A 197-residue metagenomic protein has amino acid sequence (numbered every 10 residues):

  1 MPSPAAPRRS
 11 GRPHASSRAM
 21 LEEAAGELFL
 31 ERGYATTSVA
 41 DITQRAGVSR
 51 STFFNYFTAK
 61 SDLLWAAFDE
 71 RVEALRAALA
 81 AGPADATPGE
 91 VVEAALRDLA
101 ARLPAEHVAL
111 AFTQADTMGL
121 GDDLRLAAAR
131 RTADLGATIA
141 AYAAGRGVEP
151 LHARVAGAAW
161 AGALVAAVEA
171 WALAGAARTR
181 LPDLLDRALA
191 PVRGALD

Functional and structural regions predicted by a protein language model:
M1-P4, A140-A144, A176-D197: C-terminal peripheral helix-coil segments that are non-catalytic and often amphipathic
M1-R32, T36-V48: Basic, helix-initiating cap at the start of DNA-binding domains
R8, R32-Y34, G47, F54-A66 (+1 more regions): HTH DNA-binding helix-turn interface
S17, R71, L96, A128-L135 (+2 more regions): Hydrophobic/aromatic residues within well-ordered alpha-helical segments
E23, A94, D98, A158-G162 (+1 more regions): Short, residue-level hotspots on alpha-helical faces of the histone-fold and other alpha-helical interaction modules
E73-D116: Hydrophobic alpha-helical connector segments
L110, T138, P150-W171, D183-P191: Hydrophobic alpha-helical segments that form the core of small-molecule binding pockets and/or dimer interfaces
G121-R146, L151-A158: Amphipathic alpha-helical packing segments from all-alpha helical-bundle domains
